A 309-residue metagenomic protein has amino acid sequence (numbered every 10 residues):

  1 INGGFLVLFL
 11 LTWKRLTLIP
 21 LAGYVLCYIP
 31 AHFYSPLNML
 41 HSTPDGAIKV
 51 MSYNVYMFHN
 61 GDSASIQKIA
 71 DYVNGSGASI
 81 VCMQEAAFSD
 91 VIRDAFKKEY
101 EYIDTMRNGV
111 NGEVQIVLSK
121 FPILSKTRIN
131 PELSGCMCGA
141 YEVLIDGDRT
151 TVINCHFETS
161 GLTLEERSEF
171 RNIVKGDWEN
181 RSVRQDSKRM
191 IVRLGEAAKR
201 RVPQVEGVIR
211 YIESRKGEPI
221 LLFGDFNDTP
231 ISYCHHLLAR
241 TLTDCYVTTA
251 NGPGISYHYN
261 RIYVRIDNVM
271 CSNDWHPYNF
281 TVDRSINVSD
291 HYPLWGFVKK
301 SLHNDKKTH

Functional and structural regions predicted by a protein language model:
I1-V7, L18, R128, E142 (+3 more regions): Metal-dependent phosphoester-hydrolase catalytic domains
G3-V7, W13-K14, I29-A47: Protein maturation boundaries and topogenic segments
L11-A22: Membrane-interfacial entry segments at the cytosolic side of transmembrane helices
P20, Y24-S42, G61-D62, D71-N74 (+5 more regions): Structured beta-strand-rich core segments of catalytic domains in phosphoester-bond hydrolases
G46, S76, K98, F121 (+3 more regions): Structured loop/turn residues at beta-strand edges in well-structured enzyme cores
K49-V55, I69-I92, T105, V152-H156 (+5 more regions): Active-site beta-strand/loop signature of hydrolases that rely on acidic residues for catalysis
S52-A64, G161-A197: Acidic/histidine-rich helix-loop elements that form or flank divalent-metal/phosphate-binding sites at the catalytic
F58-G61, F88-V91, V110-G112, S160-L162 (+3 more regions): Active-site environment of divalent metal-dependent phosphoester hydrolases
